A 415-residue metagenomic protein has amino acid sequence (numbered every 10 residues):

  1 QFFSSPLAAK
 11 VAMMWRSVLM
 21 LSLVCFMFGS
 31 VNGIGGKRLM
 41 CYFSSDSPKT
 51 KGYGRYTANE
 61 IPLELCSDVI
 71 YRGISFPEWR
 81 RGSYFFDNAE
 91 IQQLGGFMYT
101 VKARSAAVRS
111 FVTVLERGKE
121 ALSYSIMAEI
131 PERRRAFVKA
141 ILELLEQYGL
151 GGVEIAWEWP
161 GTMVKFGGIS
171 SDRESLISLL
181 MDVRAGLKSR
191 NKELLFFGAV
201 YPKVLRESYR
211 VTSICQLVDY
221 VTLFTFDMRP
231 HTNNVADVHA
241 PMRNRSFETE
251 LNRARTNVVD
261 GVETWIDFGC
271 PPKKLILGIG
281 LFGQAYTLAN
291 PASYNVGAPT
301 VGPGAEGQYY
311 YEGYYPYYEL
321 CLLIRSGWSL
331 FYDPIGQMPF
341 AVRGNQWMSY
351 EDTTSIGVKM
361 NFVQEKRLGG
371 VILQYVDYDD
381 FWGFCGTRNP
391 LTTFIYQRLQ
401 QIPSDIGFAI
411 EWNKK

Functional and structural regions predicted by a protein language model:
Q1-A12: Intrinsically disordered, low-complexity basic segments at termini and long loops, enriched in Pro/Gly and/or Arg/Ser
W15, L23-R38, V363: N-terminal signal peptide
N32-L145, T162, S171, G386-K415: Glycan-recognition patch characteristic of GH18 chitinases/ENGases and related GlcNAc/peptidoglycan-binding proteins
K37, S67, A106-S110, G149-G151 (+4 more regions): Short, well-ordered coil/turn segments that N-cap beta-strands
E64, G96-Y99, R135, K139-E143 (+10 more regions): Solvent-exposed, polar/charged alpha-helical surfaces in well-ordered, non-transmembrane soluble domains, broadly
V69, I155, V221, L277 (+2 more regions): Conserved, mostly hydrophobic/aromatic
W79-Q92, K139, A156, P160-L320: Substrate-binding surface in catalytic domains of secreted glycosidases
T113-V114, H231-T232, D237-E248, I279-F362 (+2 more regions): Glycan-binding loop/region signatures in secreted carbohydrate-active enzymes
